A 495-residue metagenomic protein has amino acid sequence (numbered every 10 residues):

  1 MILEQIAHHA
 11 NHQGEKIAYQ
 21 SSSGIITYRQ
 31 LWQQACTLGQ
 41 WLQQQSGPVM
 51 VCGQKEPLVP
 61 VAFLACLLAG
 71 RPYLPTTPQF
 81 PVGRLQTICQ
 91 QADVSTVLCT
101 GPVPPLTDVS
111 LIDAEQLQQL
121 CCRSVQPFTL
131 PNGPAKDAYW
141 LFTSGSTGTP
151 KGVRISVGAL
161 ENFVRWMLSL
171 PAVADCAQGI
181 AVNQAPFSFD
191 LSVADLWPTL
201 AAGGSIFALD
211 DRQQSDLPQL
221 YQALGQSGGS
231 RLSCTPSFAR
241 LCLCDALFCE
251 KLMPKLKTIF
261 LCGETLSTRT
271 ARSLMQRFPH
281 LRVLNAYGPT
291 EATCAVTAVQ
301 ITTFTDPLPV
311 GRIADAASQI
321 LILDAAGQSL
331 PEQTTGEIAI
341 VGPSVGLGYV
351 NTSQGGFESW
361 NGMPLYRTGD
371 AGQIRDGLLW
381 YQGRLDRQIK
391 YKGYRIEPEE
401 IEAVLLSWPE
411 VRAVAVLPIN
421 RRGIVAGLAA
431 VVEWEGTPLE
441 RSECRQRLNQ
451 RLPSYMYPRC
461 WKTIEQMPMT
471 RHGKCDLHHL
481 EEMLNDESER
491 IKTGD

Functional and structural regions predicted by a protein language model:
E4-I26, A138, L378: AMP-dependent adenylate-forming
E15-Q43, Q86, I155-E161: Conserved AMP-binding/adenylate-forming core of the ANL superfamily
T27-R29, A138-R165: Conserved AMP-binding A3 loop
W41-Q79, I180-P186: Conserved AMP-binding/adenylate-forming
V97-L130, L160, R282-N285, Q300-D495: AMP-dependent adenylate-forming
V125-F142, T149, A174-A181, F187 (+1 more regions): Conserved pre-ATP/AMP-binding loop-to-beta segment of ANL
K151-I180, D190-S230: Conserved AMP-binding/adenylation subdomain of ANL enzymes
A201-G204, G229-S233, L243-P307, Q319: Gly/Ser/Thr-rich phosphate-binding loop
